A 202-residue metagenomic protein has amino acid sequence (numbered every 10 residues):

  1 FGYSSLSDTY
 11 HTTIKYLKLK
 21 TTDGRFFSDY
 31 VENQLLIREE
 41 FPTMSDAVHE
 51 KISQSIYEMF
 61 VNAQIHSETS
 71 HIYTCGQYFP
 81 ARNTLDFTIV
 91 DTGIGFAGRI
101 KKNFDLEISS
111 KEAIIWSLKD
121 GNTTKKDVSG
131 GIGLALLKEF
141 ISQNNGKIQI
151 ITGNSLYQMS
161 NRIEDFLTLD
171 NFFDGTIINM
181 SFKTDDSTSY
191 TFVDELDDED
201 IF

Functional and structural regions predicted by a protein language model:
F1-D8, T21, F104-I108, K119-F202: Flexible, glycine-/charge-rich segments associated with ATP-binding catalytic modules
G2-T13, Q64-T69, D86-T92, L196-D198: Short charge-dense sequence patches
T12-M44, A97, F104-D120, E139: Helix-loop-beta hinge of the Bergerat
M44-P80, L134-F140: Conserved ATP-binding N-box helix of the HATPase_c
E50, K111, G131: Short, conserved micro-motifs enriched in small and acidic residues
S55, S67, V90-T92, D120 (+2 more regions): Short His-Asn-centered micro-motif
Y57, V61, F87, I94 (+3 more regions): Internal, well-ordered alpha-helical scaffold/interface segments that support domain packing or protein-protein contacts
F60-N103, Q158-D165: ATP-lid-like helix-loop hinge signature
